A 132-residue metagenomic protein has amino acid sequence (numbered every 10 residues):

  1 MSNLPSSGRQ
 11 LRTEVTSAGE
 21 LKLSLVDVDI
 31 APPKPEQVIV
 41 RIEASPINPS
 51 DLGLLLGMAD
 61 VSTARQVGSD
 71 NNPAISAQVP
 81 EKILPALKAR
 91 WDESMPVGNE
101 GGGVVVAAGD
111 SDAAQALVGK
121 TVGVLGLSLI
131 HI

Functional and structural regions predicted by a protein language model:
S2-N3, V15-P49, L54-L56, A64-Q66: A short N-terminal beta-strand-loop micro-motif at the entrance of redox/enzyme domains
L4-L11: Short structural boundary motif marking the start of a folded domain
R12-E14, G126: Short beta-strand/turn micro-motifs composed of small residues that flank or help shape donor/cofactor-binding pockets
A31-P46, A59-S128: Glycine-rich beta-strand-centered segment in the early N-terminal region that forms part of a ligand/cofactor-binding
